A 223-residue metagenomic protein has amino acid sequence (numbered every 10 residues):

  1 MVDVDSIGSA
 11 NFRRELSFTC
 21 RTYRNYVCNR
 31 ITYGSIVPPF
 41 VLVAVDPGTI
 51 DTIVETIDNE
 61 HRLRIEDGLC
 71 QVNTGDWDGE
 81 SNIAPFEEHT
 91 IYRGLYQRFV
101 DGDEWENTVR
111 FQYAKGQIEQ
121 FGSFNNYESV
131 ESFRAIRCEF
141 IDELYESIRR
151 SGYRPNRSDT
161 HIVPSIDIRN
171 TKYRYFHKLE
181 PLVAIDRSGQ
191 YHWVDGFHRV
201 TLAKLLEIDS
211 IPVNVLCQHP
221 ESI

Functional and structural regions predicted by a protein language model:
M1-R21, I65, V72-N82: Compositionally biased, charge-rich terminal segments
V4, A10, T22, Y26-N29 (+5 more regions): Surface-exposed polar/charged interaction patches
V4, G8, F12-E15, T19 (+5 more regions): Non-membrane alpha-helical secondary structure
S17, R24, C28, D51-V54 (+6 more regions): Generic detector of well-ordered alpha-helical segments enriched in charged/polar residues, highlighting helical
T22-F40, T49, E55-I57, Q71-R93 (+1 more regions): A short, basic-hydrophobic beta/loop patch
E60-V130: A basic- and aromatic-enriched beta-loop-alpha substructure that forms the phosphate/nucleotide- and DNA/RNA-contacting
E106-H192, L216: Short alpha-helix boundary/capping and kink motifs at helix termini
